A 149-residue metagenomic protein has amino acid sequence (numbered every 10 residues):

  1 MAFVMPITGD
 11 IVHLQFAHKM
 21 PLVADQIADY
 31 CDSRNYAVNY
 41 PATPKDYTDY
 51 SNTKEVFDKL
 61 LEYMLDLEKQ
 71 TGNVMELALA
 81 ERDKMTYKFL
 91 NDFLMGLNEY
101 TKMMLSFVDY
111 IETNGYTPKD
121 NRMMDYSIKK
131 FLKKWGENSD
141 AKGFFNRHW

Functional and structural regions predicted by a protein language model:
M1-W149: Iron-associated oxidoreductase/ferritin-like identity signal
